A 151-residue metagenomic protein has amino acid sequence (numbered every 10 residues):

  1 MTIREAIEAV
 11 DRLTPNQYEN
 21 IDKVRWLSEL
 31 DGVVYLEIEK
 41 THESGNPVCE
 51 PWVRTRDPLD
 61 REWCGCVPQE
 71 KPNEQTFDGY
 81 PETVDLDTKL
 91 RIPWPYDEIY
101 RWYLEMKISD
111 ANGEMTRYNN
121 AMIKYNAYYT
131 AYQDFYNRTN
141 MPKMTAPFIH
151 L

Functional and structural regions predicted by a protein language model:
M1-K23: Long, hydrophobic N-terminal alpha-helical segment
M1-T2, V24-L151: Internal mixed-charge
